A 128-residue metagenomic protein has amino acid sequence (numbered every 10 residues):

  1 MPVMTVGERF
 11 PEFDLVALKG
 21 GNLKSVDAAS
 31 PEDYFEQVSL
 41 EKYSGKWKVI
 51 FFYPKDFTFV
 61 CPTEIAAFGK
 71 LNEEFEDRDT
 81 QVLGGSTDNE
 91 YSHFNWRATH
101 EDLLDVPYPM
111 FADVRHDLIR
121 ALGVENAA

Functional and structural regions predicted by a protein language model:
M1-A128: Chalcogenol-based redox active-site neighborhoods
